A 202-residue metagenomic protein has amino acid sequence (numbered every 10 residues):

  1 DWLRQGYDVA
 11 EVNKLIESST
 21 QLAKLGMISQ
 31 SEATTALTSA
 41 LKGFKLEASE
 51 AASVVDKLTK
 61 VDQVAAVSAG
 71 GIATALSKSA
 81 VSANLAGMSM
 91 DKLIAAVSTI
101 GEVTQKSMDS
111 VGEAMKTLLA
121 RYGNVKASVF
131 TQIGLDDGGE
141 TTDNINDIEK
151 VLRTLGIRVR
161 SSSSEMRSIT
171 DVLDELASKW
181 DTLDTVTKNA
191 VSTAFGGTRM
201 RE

Functional and structural regions predicted by a protein language model:
D1-E202: Amphipathic alpha-helical interface segments used for oligomerization, scaffolding, and membrane association
